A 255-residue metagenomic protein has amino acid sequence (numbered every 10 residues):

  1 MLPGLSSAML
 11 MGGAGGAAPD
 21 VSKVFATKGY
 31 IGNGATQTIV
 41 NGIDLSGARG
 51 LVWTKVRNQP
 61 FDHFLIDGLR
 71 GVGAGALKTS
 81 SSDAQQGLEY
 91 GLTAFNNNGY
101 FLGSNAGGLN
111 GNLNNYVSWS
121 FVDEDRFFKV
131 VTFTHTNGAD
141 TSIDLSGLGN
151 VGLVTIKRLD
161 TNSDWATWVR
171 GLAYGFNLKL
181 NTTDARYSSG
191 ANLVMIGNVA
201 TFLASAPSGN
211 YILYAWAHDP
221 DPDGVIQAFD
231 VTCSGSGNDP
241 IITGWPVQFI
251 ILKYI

Functional and structural regions predicted by a protein language model:
L2-I255: Surface-exposed molecular-recognition determinants
